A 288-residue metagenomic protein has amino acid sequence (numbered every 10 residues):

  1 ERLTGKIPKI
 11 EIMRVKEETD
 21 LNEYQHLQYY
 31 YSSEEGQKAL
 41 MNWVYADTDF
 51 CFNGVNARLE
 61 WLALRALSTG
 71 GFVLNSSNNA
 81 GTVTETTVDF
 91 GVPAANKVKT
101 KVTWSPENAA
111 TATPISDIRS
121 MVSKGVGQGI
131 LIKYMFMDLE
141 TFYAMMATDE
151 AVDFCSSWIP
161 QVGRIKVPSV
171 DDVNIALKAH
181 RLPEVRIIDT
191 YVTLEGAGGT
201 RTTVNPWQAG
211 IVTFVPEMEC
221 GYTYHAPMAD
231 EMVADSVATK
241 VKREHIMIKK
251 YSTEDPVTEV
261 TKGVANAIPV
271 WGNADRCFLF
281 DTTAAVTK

Functional and structural regions predicted by a protein language model:
E1-Y30: Assembly/oligomerization interface modules of large self-assembling protein complexes
E23-A46: Active-site-proximal, glycine-rich beta->alpha crossover segments in alpha/beta enzymes that shape flexible
M41, Y45, R58, L62-R65: Contiguous, amphipathic alpha-helical segments that mediate oligomerization or scaffolding in large protein assemblies
C51: RNA-binding accessory domains that recognize and position tRNA/RNA substrates
E60-N79: Short, glycine/acidic-rich hinge or "gate" loops at secondary-structure transitions that mediate conformational
G81-K166, D172-A176: Extended, solvent-exposed, turn-rich assembly/linker loops in the middle of proteins
E107, V152-K288: Sequence/fold signature of self-assembling virion shell proteins
